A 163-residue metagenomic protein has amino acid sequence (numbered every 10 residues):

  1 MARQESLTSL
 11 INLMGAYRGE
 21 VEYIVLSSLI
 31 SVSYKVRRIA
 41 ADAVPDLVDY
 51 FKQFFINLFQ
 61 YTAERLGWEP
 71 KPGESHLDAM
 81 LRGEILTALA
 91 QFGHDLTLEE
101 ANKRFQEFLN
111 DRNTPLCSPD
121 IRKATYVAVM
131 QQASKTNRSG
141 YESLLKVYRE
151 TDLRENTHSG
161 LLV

Functional and structural regions predicted by a protein language model:
M1-V163: Long, ordered, helix-rich scaffold segments
